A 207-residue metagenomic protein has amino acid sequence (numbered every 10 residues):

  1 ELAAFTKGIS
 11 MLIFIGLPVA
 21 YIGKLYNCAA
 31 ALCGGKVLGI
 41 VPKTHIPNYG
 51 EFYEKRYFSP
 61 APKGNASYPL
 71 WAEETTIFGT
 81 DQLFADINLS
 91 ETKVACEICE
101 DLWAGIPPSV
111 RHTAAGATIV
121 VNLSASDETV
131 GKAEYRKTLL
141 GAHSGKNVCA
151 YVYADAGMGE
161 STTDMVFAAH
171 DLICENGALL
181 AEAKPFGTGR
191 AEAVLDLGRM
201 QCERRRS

Functional and structural regions predicted by a protein language model:
E1-S207: Enzyme catalytic cores with a strong preference for nitrogen-chemistry domains
